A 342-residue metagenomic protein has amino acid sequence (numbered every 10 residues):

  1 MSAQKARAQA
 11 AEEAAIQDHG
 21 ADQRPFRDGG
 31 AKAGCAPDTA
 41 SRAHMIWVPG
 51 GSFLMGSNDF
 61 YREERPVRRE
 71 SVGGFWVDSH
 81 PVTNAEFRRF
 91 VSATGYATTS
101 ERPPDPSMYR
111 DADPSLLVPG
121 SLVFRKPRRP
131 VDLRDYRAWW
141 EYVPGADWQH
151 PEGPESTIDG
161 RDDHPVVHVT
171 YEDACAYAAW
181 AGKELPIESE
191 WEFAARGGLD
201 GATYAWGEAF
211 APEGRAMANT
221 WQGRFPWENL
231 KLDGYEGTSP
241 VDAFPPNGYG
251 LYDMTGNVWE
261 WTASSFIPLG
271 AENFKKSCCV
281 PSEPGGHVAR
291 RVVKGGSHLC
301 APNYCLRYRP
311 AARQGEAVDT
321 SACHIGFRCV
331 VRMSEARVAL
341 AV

Functional and structural regions predicted by a protein language model:
R7-A15, G20, R27, G34 (+6 more regions): Functional-site microenvironments in short loops/helix caps that host divalent-cation chemistry
A43-M45: Short glycine-aromatic motifs
R62-R65: C-terminal, low-complexity/hydrophilic appendages and adjacent surface loops of extracellular/periplasmic anionic
R69-F75: A short N-terminal beta-strand-loop micro-motif at the entrance of redox/enzyme domains
F75, F90-T99, A181-G182: Short capping motifs at secondary-structure boundaries
D78: An anion-binding catalytic pocket shared by soluble metabolic enzymes
T83: Acidic-aromatic/histidine active-site loop/patch
C323-R337: Short, structured beta-strand segments at or near domain termini in extracellular proteins/domains
